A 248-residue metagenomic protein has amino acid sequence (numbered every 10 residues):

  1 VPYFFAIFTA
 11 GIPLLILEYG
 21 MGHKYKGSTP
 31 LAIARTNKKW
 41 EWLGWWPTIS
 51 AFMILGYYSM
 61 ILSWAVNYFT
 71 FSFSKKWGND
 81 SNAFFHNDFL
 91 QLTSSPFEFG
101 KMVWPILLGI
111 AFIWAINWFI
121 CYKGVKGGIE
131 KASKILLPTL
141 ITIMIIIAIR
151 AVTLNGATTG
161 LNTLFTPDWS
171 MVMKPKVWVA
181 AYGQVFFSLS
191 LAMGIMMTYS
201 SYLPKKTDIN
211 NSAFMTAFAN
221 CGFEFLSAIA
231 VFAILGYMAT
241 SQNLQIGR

Functional and structural regions predicted by a protein language model:
V1-P2, R35, W42-W46, T207-T216: Membrane-interface alpha-helices at helix entry/exit sites of multi-pass transporters
P2-K38, I234, M238: Juxtamembrane transmembrane-helix boundary signature
A6-A10, S50-F73, G109-C121, P138-A151 (+1 more regions): Hydrophobic core segments of alpha-helical transmembrane domains in multi-pass membrane transport and ion-translocation
F8-I12, I16-L17, Y57, C221-L226: Hydrophobic transmembrane alpha-helical segments of multi-pass transport and channel proteins
T9, G44-I54, S133, L137 (+1 more regions): Alpha-helical transmembrane segments of integral membrane proteins, emphasizing hydrophobic/aromatic residues
G11, G22-K24, L55-M60, V185-A192: Short helix-coil transition sites and intra-membrane helix breaks within transmembrane domains of multi-pass
G27-W46, I61-Y122, K126-G128, T158-V179 (+1 more regions): Inter-helical loop and helix-membrane interface segments of multi-pass membrane transporters/permeases
E130, K134-R248: Membrane-embedded translocation segments of transport machinery
